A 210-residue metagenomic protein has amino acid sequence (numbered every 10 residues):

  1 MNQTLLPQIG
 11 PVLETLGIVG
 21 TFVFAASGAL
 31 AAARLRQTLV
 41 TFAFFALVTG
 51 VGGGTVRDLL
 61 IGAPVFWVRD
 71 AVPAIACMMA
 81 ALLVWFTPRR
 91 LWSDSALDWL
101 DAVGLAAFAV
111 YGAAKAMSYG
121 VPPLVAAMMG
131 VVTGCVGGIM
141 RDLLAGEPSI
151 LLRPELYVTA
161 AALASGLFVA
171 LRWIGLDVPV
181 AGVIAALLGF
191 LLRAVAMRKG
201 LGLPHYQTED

Functional and structural regions predicted by a protein language model:
M1-V12, L59-V68, A113-V125, A170-V180: Helix-coil boundary and interhelical linker segments in multi-pass alpha-helical membrane proteins
I9-T21, V65-M79, P122-G134: Structural signature of hydrophobic alpha-helical transmembrane segments
E14-S27, F45-V48: The first (N-terminal) embedded transmembrane alpha-helix
A25-L35, D58, A81-D94, I139-S149 (+1 more regions): C-terminal ends of transmembrane helices
V40-V48, D70-I75, D94-L105, A126-M129 (+2 more regions): Cytoplasmic-side transmembrane-helix entry/capping segments in multi-pass membrane proteins
F44-V48, T55-I61, M128, V132 (+1 more regions): Short, structured motif recognition centered on aromatic/hydrophobic residues
A46-G54, C77, D101-K115, V132 (+2 more regions): Small-residue-rich segments of transmembrane alpha-helices in multi-pass membrane proteins, especially helix faces
G182-V195: Small-residue-rich transmembrane alpha-helices that serve as helix-helix interface/gating elements in multipass
